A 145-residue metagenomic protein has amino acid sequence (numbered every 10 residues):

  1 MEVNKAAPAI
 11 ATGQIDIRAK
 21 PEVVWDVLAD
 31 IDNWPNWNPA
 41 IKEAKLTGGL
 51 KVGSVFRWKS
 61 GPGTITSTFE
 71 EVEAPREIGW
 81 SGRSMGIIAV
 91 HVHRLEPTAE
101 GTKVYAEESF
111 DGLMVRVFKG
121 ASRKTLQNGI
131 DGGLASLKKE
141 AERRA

Functional and structural regions predicted by a protein language model:
M1-K45, S136: Hydrophobic ligand-binding cavity/cleft-lining segments
P8, P62, G86-I88: Glycine-centered tight beta-turn/hairpin loop motif at sheet-sheet or coil-to-beta transitions
T12-G13, D32-T64, E73-E77: Short beta-edge strand/loop motif at the mouth of beta-sheet-based domains
T12-Q14, V55-R57, G79, V92-R94 (+1 more regions): Beta-strand secondary-structure signal
G13-I15, I65-E71, G82, V90-P97: Hydrophobic/aromatic beta-strand elements that line small-molecule binding cavities or substrate pockets in beta-rich
R18-E22, E70-P75, R94-K103, R144: A short, structured loop/turn motif at beta-sheet edges
V24-L28, W34, F56, F69 (+3 more regions): Hydrophobic pocket/interface hotspot
R83-G132, L137-K139, R143: Beta-strand/loop substructures that line and gate deep hydrophobic ligand-binding cavities in soluble
